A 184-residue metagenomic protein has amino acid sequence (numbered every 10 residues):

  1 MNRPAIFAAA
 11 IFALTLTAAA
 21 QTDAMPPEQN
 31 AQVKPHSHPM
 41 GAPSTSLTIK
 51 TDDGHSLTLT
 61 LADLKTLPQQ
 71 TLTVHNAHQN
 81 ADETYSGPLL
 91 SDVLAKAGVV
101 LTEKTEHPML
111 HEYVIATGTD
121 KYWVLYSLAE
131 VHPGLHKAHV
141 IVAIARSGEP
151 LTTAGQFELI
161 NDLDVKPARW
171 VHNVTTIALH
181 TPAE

Functional and structural regions predicted by a protein language model:
M1-A8: Bacterial N-terminal signal peptides that target proteins for export
A8-T17: Bacterial N-terminal signal peptides
Q21-E184: N-terminal intrinsically disordered, low-complexity segments enriched in P/E/S/T
